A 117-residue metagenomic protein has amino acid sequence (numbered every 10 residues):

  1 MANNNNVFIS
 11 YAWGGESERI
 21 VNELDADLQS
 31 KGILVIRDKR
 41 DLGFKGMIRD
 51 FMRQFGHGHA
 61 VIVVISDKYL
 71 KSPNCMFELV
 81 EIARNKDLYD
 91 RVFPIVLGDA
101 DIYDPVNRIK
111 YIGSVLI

Functional and structural regions predicted by a protein language model:
M1-V63, N74, A83-R91, L97: Conserved N-terminal substructure of TIR/SEFIR domains
G56, K110-Y111: Short alpha-helix boundary/capping motifs
S66: Short glycine-/small-residue-rich Rossmann-like dinucleotide-binding loops
K71-P73, D101-I109: Switch/connector loops and helix/strand junctions flanking conserved nucleotide-binding motifs in nucleotide-processing
V80: Active-site phosphate/pyrophosphate- and oxyanion-stabilizing loops and adjacent acidic/basic residues in soluble
S114-I117: Acidic, Ser/Thr-rich peripheral helices and adjacent loops at domain boundaries
